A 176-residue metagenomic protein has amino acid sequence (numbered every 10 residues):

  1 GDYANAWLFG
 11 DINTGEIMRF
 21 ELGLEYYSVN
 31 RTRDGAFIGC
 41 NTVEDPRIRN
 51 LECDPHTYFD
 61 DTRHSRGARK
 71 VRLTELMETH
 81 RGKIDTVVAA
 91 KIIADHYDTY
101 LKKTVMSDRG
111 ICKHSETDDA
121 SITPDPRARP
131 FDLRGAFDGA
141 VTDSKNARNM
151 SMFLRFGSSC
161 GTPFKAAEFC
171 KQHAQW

Functional and structural regions predicted by a protein language model:
G1-W176: C-terminus-biased signal that marks the final domain/tail of proteins
